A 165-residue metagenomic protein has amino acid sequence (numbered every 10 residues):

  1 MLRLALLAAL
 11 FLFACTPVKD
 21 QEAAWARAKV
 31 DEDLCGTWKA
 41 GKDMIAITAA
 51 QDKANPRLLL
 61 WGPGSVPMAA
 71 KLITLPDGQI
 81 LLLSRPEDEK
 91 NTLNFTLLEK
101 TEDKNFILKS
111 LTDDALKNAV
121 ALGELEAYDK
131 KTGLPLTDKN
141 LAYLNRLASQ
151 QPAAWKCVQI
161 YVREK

Functional and structural regions predicted by a protein language model:
M1-L7: Sec-dependent signal peptide recognition, specifically the positively charged N-region followed immediately by
L7-A8, K29: Exposed boundary/loop context
F11-A14: C-terminal motif of bacterial Sec signal peptides marking the signal peptidase cleavage site
T16-D33, G41-K165: Calycin-type beta-barrel ligand-binding domains and close structural analogs
